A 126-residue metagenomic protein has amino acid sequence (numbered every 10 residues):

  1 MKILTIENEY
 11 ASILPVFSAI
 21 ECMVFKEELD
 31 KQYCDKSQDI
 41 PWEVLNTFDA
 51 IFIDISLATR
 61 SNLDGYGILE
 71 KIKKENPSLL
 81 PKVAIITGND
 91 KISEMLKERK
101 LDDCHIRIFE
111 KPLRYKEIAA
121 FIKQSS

Functional and structural regions predicted by a protein language model:
M1-S12, V16-I20, I51: Conserved acidic segment of CheY-like receiver
A11, E110-I122: C-terminal output helix
A11-L14, D39, K91-M95: Short, charged/polar "capping" segments at the starts of alpha-helices and the immediately preceding loops
F17, E27-A50, A58-R60, K73: Acidic, metal-coordinating helix/loop segments flanking the phosphotransfer/catalytic sites of two-component signaling
I51-N76, L80: Conserved phosphotransfer microenvironments
I86-G88: Hydrophobic/aromatic residues positioned on beta-strands within the core alpha/beta folds
E98-R107: As written
